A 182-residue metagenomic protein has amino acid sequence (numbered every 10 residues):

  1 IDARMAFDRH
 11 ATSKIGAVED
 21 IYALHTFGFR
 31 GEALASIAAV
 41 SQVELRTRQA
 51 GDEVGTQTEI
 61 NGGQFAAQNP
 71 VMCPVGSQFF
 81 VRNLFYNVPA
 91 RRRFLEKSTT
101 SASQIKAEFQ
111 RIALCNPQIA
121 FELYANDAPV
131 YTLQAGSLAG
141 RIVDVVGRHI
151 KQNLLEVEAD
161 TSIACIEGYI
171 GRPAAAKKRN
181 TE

Functional and structural regions predicted by a protein language model:
I1-E182: N-terminal phosphate-binding caps/lids of nucleotide- and nucleic-acid-binding domains
